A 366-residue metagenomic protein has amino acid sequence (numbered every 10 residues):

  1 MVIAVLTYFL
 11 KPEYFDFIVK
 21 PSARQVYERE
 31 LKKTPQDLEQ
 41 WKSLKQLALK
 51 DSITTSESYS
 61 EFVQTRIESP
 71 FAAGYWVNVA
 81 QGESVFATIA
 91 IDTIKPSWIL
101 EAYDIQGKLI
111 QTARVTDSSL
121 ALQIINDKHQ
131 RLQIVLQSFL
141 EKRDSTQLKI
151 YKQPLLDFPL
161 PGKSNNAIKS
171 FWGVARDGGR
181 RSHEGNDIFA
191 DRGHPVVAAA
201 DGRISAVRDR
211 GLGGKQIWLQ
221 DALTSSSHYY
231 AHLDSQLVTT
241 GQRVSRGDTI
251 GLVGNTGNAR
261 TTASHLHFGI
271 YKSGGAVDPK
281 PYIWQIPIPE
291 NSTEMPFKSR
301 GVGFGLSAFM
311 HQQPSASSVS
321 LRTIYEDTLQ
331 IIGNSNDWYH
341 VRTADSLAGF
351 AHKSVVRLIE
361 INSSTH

Functional and structural regions predicted by a protein language model:
M1-A73, Y151-D177, G305: Non-catalytic extracellular/lumenal accessory regions of secreted precursors
A4-F9, Q25-V26, R66-S119: Acidic, Ser/Thr/Pro-rich low-complexity intrinsically disordered segments
D127-K215, R246, N255, L266 (+3 more regions): Surface-exposed, glycine-biased beta-strand/turn segments
H129-V135, L321-K353: SH3/SH3-like beta-barrel superfamily modules
A199-L237: Zn2+-dependent peptidoglycan hydrolase active-site motif and core
L212-W218, S264-L266, N336-H340: Short aromatic-glycine-enriched beta-strand elements
S225-H232, S346-R357: A short macromolecule-binding patch
